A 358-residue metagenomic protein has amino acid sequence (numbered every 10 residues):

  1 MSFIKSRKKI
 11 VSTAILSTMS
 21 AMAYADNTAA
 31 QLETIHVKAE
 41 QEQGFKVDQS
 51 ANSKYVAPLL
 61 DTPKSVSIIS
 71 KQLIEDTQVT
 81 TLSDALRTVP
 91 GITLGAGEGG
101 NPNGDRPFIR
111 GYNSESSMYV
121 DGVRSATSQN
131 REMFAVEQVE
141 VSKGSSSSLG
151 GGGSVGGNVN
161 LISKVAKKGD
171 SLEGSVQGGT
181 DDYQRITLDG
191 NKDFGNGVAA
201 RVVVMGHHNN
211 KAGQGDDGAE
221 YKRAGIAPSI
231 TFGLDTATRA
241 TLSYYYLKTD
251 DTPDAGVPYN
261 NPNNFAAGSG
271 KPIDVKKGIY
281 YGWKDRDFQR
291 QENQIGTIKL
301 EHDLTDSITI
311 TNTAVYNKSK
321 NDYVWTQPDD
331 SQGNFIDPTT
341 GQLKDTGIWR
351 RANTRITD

Functional and structural regions predicted by a protein language model:
M1-Q31: Cleavable N-terminal targeting peptides that direct proteins into the secretory/outer-membrane pathway or into
M19, L32-G169: Acidic, small-polar-rich N-terminal luminal/periplasmic segments of exported/outer-membrane proteins
Q43-D48, M118, D182, T309 (+1 more regions): Short, solvent-exposed loop/turn elements at domain surfaces
A57, F108, E140, N160 (+4 more regions): Outer-membrane beta-barrel architecture
I69, T77, G104, G156 (+5 more regions): Transmembrane beta-barrel architecture of outer-membrane proteins
A135-E137, S148-I226, L234-R239: Outer-membrane beta-barrel translocator/receptor signature
H207-A212, G218-K222, I226-G233, A237-D303 (+2 more regions): Acidic/polar loop-and-plug regions of large Gram-negative outer-membrane beta-barrel proteins
